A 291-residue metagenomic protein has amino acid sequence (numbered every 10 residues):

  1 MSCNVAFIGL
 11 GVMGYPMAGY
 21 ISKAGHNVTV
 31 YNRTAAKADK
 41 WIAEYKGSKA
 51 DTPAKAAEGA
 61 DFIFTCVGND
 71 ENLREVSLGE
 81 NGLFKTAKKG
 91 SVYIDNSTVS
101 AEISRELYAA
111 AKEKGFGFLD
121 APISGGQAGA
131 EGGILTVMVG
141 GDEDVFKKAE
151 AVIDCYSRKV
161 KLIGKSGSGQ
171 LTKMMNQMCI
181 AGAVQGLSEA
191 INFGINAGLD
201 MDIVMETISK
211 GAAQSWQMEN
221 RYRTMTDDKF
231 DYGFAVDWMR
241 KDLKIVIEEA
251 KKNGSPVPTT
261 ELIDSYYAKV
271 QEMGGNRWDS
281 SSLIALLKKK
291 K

Functional and structural regions predicted by a protein language model:
M1-T65, S91, N96, Q127: NAD(P)+-binding Rossmann beta1-loop-alpha1 motif at the extreme N-terminus of oxidoreductases
V28, K49, G117-L119, V160 (+2 more regions): Hydrophobic beta-strand scaffold residues
P53-F116: Rossmann-fold NAD(P) dinucleotide-binding segment
V67, Y93, V99-Q177: Rossmann-fold dinucleotide-binding core
G133, V137-G140, K165-A197, S209-N220 (+1 more regions): Active-site-proximal catalytic alpha-helix in oxidoreductases
S166, Q214-S280: Interdomain hinge/lid region at the active-site interface of Rossmann-like NAD(P)-dependent oxidoreductases
